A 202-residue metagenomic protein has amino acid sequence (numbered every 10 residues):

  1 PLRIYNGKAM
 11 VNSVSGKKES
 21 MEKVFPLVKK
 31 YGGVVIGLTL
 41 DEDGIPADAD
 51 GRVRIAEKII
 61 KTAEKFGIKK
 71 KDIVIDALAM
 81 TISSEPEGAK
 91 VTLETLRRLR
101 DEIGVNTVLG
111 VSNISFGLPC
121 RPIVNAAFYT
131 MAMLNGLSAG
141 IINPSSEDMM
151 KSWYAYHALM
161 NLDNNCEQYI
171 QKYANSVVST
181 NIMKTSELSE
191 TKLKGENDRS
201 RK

Functional and structural regions predicted by a protein language model:
L2-K71, M80-V108, S112-K202: ATP-dependent carboxylate/acyl-activation modules
